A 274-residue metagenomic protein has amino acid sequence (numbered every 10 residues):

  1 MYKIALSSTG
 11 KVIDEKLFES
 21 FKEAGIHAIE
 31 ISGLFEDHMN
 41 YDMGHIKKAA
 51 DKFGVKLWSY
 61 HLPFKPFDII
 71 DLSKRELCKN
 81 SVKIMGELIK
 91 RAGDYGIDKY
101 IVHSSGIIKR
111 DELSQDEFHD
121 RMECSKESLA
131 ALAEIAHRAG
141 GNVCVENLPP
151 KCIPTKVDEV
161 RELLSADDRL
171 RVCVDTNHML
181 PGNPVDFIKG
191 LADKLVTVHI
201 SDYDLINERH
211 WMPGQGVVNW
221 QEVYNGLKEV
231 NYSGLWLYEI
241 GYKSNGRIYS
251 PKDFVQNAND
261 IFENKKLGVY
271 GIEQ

Functional and structural regions predicted by a protein language model:
M1-D94, D193, Q256-Q274: N-terminal pre-domain/capping segments
M1-K3, V12-K22, I97-D98, A130 (+2 more regions): Histidine-acidic metal/acid-base catalytic patches
S7-K11, S32-E36, L62-K65, S105-I107 (+4 more regions): Active-site beta-loop-alpha junctions enriched in small/polar residues
E15, K52, D71-R171, E273: Active-site acidic/histidine proton-transfer and metal-coordination neighborhood in alpha/beta enzyme cores
H27-A28, K56, D98, N142 (+1 more regions): Residue-level detector of anion-binding/catalytic polar loops
A28, S59, C144-V145, C173-V174 (+1 more regions): Generic enzyme active-site microenvironment
D42-F53, E127-I135, F187-G190, E222-G226: Catalytic-core regions built around general acid/base machinery
P66-L72, I108-Q115, I206-W211, S244-I248: A short acidic, helix-capping loop that chelates divalent metal ions and anchors anionic groups
